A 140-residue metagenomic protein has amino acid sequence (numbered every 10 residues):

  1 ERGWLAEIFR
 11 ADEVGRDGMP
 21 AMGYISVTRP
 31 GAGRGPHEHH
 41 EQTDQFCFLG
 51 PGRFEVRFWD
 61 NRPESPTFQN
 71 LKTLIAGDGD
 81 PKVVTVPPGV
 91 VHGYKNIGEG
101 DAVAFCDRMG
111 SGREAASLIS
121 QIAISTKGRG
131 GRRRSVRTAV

Functional and structural regions predicted by a protein language model:
E1-D80, I97-V140: Non-catalytic, conserved peripheral segments adjacent to functional cores
D80-G93: Conserved SET/PR-domain catalytic core that frames the SAM/AdoMet-binding pocket
